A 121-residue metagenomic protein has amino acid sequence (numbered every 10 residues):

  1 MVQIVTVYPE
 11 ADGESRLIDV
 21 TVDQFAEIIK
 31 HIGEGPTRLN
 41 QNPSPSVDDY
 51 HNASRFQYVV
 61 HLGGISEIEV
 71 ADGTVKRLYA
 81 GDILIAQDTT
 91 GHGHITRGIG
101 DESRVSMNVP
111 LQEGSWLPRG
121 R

Functional and structural regions predicted by a protein language model:
M1-Q41: A short, N-terminal "cap"/entry segment at the start of jelly-roll beta-barrel domains of the cupin/DSBH fold
V7, Y58, G73-R77: Short, surface-exposed secondary-structure edge patches
A11-D12, V109-R121: Glyoxalase I/VOC metalloenzyme domain signal
R16-D19, R77, I85: A sequence-level detector of short linear motifs
V22-F25, G33-A53, V75-K76, D88-G91 (+1 more regions): Conserved short histidine dyad/triad with adjacent acidic residue
A26, V47-D48, G64-E69, I83 (+1 more regions): Short beta-strand segments in beta-sandwich/barrel cores
G35, S44, A71-D82, T89-S115: Ligand-binding loop in jelly-roll beta-barrel domains
Q41, H51-I68, N108-P110: Short, conserved beta-strand element in jelly-roll/cupin
